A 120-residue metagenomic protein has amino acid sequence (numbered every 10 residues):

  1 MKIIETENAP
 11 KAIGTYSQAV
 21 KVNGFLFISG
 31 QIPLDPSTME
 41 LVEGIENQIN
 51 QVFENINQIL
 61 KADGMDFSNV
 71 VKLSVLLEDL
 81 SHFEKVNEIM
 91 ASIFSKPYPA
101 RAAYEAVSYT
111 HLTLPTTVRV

Functional and structural regions predicted by a protein language model:
M1-T6: Short amphipathic
Q18-E43: RNase H-like nuclease fold core
N47-K61: Short, well-ordered amphipathic alpha-helical segments that serve as non-catalytic structural scaffolds within diverse
I59-V70: Phosphate/pyrophosphate-binding loops at sites that engage ATP/ADP/AMP, CoA/4′-phosphopantetheine, polyphosphate
S74-S81: Glycine-rich phosphate-binding loops at beta-strand->alpha-helix junctions
F83-A103: An amphipathic, aromatic/His-enriched active-site/gating alpha helix that lines ligand/cofactor pockets
T110-T116: Conserved small/polar residues in nucleotide/adenosyl-binding loops
